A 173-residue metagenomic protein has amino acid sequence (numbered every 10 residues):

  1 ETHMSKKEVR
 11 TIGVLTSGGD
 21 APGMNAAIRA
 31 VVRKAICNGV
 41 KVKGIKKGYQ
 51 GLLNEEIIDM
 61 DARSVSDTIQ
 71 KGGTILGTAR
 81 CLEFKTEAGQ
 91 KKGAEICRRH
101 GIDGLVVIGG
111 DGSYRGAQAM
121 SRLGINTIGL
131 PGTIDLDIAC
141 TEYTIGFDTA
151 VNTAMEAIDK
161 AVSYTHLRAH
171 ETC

Functional and structural regions predicted by a protein language model:
E1-H3: Short, Lys/Arg-enriched N-terminal segments with co-localized hydrophobic residues within the first ~10-30 amino acids
E8-L53: N-terminal phosphate-binding or glycine-rich loops at protein starts, especially the Walker A/P-loop of NTPases
T11-G19, I75-A79, G104-V107, R168: Short glycine-rich or small-residue beta-strand-to-loop segments that form or flank ligand, phosphate, metal/Fe-S
S17-D20, I45-Q50, R80-C81, G110-G112 (+2 more regions): Short, ordered loop/turn segments at secondary-structure junctions
A27-V31, G112-I125: Short Gly/Thr/Asp-enriched flexible loops that form oxyanion-binding sites at enzyme active sites
L53-V107, Y143-D159: Glycine-rich oxoanion-binding loops at beta->alpha junctions
S121-T144, D148-V151: Short, acidic/small-residue loops that bind anionic groups at enzyme active sites
H166-C173: Single conserved hydrophobic/aromatic residue that forms the stacking wall/gate of nucleotide- or nucleobase-binding
